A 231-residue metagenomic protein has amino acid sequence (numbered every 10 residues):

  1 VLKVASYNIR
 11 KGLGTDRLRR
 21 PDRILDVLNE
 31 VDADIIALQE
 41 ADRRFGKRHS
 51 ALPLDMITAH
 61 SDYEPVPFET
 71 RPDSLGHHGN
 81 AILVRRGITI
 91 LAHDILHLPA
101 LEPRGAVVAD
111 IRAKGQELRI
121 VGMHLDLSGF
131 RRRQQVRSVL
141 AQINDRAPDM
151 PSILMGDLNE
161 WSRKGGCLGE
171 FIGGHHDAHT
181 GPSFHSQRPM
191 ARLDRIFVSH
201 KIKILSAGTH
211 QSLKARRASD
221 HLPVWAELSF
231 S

Functional and structural regions predicted by a protein language model:
V1-I35, R43, A59-H60, E64-S231: Active-site regions of metal-assisted phosphoester/phosphodiester hydrolases, unifying DNase/endonuclease modules
F45-A51: Short, flexible/disordered intra-domain loops and linkers
D55-I57: A short, gly/pro- and small-residue-rich
